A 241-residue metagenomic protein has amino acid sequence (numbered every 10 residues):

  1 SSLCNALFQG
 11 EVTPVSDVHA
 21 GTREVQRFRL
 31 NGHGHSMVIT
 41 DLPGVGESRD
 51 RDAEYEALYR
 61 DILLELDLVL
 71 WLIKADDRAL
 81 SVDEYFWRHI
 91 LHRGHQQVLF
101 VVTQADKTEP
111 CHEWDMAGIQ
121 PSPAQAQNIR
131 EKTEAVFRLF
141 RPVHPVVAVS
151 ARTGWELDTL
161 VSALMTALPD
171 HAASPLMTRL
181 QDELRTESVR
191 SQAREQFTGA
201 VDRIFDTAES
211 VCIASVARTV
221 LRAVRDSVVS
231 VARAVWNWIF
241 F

Functional and structural regions predicted by a protein language model:
S1-E47, V231, V235-F240: Conserved G1/Walker A P-loop phosphate-binding module
A6, L58-E65, V82-H89, N128-A135 (+1 more regions): Alpha-helical scaffold elements adjacent to nucleotide-binding pockets in ATP/GTP-utilizing enzyme cores
P14-V15, L70-K74, A148: Short catalytic-loop micro-motif centered on adjacent basic/acidic residues
T22-V25, L42-H92: Switch II of P-loop NTPase G domains
H35, L64-V69, R93-V98, R141-P145: Short glycine-/polar-rich loops that comprise or flank the Walker A/P-loop and associated switch/sensor motifs
V69-K132: Replace "adjacent to P-loop NTPase cores in ATP/GTP-dependent enzymes" with "adjacent to NTP-binding cores
D106-T178: Canonical P-loop GTPase G-domain recognition
P145, W155-D158, S162-F241: Extended helical scaffolds that flank P-loop GTPase cores
